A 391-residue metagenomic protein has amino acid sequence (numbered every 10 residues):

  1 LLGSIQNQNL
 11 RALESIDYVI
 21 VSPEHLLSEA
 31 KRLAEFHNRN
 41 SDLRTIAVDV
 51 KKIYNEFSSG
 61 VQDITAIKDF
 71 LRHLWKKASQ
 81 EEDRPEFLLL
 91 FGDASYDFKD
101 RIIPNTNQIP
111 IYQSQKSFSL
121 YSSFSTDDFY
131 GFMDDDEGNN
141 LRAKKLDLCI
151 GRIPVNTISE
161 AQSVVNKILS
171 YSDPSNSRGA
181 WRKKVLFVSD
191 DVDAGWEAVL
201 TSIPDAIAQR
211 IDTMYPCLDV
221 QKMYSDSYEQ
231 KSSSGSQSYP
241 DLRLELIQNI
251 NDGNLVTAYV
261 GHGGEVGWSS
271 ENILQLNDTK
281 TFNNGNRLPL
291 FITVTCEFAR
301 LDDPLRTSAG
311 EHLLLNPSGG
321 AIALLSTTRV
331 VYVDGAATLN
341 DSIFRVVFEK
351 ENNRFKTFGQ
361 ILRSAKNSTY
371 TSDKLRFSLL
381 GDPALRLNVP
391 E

Functional and structural regions predicted by a protein language model:
L1-E391: Cysteine-dependent hydrolase recognition
